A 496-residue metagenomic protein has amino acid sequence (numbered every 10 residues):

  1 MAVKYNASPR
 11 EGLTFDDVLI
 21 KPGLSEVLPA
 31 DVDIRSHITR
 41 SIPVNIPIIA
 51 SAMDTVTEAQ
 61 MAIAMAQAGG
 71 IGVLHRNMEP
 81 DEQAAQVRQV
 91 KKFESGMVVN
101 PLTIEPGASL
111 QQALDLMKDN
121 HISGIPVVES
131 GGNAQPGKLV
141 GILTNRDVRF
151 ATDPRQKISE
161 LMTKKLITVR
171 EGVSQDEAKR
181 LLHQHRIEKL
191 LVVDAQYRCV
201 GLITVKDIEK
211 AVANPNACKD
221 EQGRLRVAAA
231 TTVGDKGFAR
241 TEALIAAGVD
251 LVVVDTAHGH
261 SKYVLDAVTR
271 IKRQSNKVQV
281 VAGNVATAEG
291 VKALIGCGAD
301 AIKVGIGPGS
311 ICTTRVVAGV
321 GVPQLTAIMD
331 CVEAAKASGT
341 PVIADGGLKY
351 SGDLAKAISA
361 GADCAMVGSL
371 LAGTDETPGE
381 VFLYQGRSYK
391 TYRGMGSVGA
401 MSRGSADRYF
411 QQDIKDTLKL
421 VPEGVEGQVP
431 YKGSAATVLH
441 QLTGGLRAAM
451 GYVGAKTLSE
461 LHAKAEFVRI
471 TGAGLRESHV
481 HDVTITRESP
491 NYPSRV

Functional and structural regions predicted by a protein language model:
M1-L24, I104, R170, R180 (+4 more regions): Alpha/beta catalytic cores of nucleotide-metabolism and tRNA/nucleoside-modifying enzymes
L28, V32-V44, S51-M53, E82-I122 (+5 more regions): Bateman/CBS regulatory modules and CBS-like beta-alpha motifs in cytosolic regions of diverse proteins
A30, E79-R88, P136, R155 (+6 more regions): Active-site-adjacent beta->alpha loops and helix N-cap segments on the catalytic face of soluble alpha/beta enzymes
P43-A50, G96-P101, D220-A230, R270-A286 (+2 more regions): Short beta-strand/loop segments at the ligand-binding rim of alpha/beta enzyme cores
Q60-I63, A239-A247, A286-V304, A344 (+1 more regions): Catalytic cores of alpha/beta
Q67-E82, V249-S261, D300-A318, L348-F382: Glycine-rich phosphate-binding active-site loops on the catalytic face of alpha/beta enzymes
V73-N77, T103-I104, G124-V128, T168-R170 (+6 more regions): Catalytic beta/alpha-barrel core
R76-V90, V127, P136-V148, L182 (+3 more regions): Terminal amphipathic helices with adjacent charged low-complexity linkers/tails
